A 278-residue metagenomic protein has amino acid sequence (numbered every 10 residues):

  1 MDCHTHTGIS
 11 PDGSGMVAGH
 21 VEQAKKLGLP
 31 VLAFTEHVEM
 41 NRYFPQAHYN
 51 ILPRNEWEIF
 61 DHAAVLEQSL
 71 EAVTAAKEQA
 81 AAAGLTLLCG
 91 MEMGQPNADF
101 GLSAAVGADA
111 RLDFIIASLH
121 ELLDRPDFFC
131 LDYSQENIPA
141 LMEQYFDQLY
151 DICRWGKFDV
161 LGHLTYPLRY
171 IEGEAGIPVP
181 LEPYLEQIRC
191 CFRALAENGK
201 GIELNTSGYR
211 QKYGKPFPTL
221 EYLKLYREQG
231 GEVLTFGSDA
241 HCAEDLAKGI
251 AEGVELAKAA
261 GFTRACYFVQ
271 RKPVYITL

Functional and structural regions predicted by a protein language model:
M1-N97, G107, Y170-E172, G176-E182 (+3 more regions): An N-terminally biased module of ancient metal coordination in phosphate/nucleic-acid-related enzymes
M1-T7, V17-H20, G28, L168 (+1 more regions): Charged catalytic cores and adjacent phosphate/nucleic-acid-binding surfaces used for phosphate/nucleic-acid chemistry
S14, E39-R42, Q95-N97, A110 (+1 more regions): Divalent metal-binding pocket/active-site signature
K25-K26, A72-G84, S103-I116, D151-K157 (+2 more regions): Acidic (Asp/Glu)-rich catalytic clusters
L32, L87-C89, I115, I202 (+1 more regions): Hydrophobic/aromatic residues located in beta-strands of well-ordered beta-sheets within soluble catalytic
P45-Q46, L102, F128-F129: Short aromatic-enriched loop/helix-cap "lid" or pocket-rim segments at secondary-structure transitions that line
A105-V106, F129-D132, L278: Short, surface-exposed amphipathic charged segments that create phosphate/polyanion-binding patches used for binding
